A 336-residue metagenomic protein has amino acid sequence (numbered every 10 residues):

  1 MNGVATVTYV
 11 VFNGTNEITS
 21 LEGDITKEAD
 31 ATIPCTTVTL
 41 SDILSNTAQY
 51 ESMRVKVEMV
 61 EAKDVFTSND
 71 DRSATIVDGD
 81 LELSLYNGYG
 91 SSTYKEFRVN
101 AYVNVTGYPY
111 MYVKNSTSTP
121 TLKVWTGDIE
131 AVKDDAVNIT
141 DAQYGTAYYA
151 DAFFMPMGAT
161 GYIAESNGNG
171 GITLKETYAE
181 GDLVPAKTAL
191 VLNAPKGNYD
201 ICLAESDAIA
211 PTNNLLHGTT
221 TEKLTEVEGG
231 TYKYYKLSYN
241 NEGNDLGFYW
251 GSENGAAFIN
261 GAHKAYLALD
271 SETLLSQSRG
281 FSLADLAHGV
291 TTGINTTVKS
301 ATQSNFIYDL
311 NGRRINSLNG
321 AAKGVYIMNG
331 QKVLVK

Functional and structural regions predicted by a protein language model:
M1, A164-N167, L190: Contiguous mid-protein beta-loop-alpha structural module that forms a pocket-lining wall or clamp of enzyme active
M1-D134, V298: OB-fold nucleic-acid-binding modules
T15, T19-S41, E130-M157, E180-L246 (+2 more regions): A short, polar beta-strand/turn micro-motif
S52-R54, D71, P185-A189, H263-K264 (+1 more regions): Short, surface-exposed beta-edge/turn micro-motifs
I76-G79, M155-G170, N305-N311: Change to "...patches in solvent-exposed regions of secreted, membrane-anchored, or virion-exposed structural
A101-G107, T188-L192, K323-K332: Append "Rare intracellular matches occur via the same short Y/T/C beta-strand/loop motifs
M111-S118, L267-A268, V325-I327: Short, exposed beta-strand-loop hairpins at the edges of beta-sheets in extracellular/periplasmic proteins
E165-S166, A287-K336: C-terminal outer-membrane/trafficking sorting elements
